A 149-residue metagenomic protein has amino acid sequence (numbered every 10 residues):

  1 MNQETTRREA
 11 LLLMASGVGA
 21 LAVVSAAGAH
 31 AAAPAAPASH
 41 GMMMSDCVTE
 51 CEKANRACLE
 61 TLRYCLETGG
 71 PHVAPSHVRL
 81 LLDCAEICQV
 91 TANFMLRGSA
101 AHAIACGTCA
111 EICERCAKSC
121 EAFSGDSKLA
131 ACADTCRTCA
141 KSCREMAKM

Functional and structural regions predicted by a protein language model:
M1-V18: N-terminal secretory signal peptides and thylakoid transit peptides that target proteins across membranes
R7, G41-M44, P71: Membrane-interfacial loop-to-transmembrane-helix junctions in polytopic alpha-helical membrane proteins
A15, A20-A27: Amphipathic/hydrophobic helical signal segments and adjacent flexible N-terminal regions that mediate secretion
S25-L59: C-terminal segment of N-terminal export signals and the immediately downstream linker at the start of the mature
E50, L62-T138: Extended, low-complexity, charged alpha-helical tracts that assemble into coiled-coils or amphipathic helices used
K148: Residue-level hotspots at or immediately adjacent to binding/recognition sites across diverse folds
